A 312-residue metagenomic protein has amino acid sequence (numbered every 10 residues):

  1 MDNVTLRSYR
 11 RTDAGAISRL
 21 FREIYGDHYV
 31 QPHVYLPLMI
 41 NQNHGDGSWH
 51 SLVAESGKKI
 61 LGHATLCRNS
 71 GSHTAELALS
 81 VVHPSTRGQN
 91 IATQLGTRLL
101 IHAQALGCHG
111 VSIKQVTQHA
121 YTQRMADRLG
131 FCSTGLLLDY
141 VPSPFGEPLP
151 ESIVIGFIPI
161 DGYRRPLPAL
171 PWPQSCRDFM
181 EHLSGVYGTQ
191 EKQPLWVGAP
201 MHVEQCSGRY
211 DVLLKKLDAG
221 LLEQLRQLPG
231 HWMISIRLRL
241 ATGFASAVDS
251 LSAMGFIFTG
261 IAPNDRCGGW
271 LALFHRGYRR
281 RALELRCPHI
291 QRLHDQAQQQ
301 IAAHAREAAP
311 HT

Functional and structural regions predicted by a protein language model:
M1-T12: Conserved N-terminal entry element of GNAT/NAT acetyltransferase domains
R11-A14, S18-P84, D218, A262: A conserved beta-strand-loop-helix scaffold within acyl/acetyltransferase catalytic domains
R68-L77, R87, V197-L213, G230-W232 (+2 more regions): A conserved beta-turn-beta hairpin within the catalytic core of GNAT-like acetyltransferases that forms part
V82, G88-A103, I113, G220-R226: Conserved acetyl-CoA-binding loop-helix of GNAT-fold acetyltransferases
A103-V116, G230-R239: Conserved GNAT acetyl-CoA-binding A-motif
K114, G130-L149, I257-G269: Conserved catalytic-core motifs of GNAT/GCN5-like acyltransferases
T117-G135, G243-F258: Conserved active-site alpha-helix within GNAT-family acetyltransferase domains
V141-L170, C267-Q296: C-terminal "cap" of GNAT-fold acetyltransferases
